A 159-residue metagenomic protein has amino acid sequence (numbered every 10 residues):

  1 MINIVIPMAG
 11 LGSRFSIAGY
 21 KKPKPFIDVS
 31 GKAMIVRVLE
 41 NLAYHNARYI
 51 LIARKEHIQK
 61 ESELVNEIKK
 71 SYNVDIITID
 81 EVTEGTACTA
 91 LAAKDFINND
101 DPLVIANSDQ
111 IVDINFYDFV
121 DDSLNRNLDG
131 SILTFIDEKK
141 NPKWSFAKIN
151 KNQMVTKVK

Functional and structural regions predicted by a protein language model:
M1-I6, R14-S16, D28, K32-I105: Conserved N-terminal catalytic core of the sugar/cofactor nucleotidyltransferase
A9: The conserved beta1-alpha1 loop
F15, F26, V155-V158: Short clusters of hydrophobic/aromatic residues that line enzyme substrate/ligand-binding pockets
G19, F96-N98, V104, L124-N125 (+1 more regions): Solvent-exposed alpha-helices and their adjacent loops that cap or buttress functional pockets in soluble metabolic
Y20-P25: Short alpha-helical oligomerization interface
F26, I76, G130-I132: Conserved beta-strand scaffold positions in the cores of enzyme catalytic domains, especially in NTP/NDP-utilizing
N107-I111: The conserved acidic donor/metal-binding loop of glycosyltransferases
D113-K159: Conserved core of the sugar-phosphate nucleotidyltransferase
